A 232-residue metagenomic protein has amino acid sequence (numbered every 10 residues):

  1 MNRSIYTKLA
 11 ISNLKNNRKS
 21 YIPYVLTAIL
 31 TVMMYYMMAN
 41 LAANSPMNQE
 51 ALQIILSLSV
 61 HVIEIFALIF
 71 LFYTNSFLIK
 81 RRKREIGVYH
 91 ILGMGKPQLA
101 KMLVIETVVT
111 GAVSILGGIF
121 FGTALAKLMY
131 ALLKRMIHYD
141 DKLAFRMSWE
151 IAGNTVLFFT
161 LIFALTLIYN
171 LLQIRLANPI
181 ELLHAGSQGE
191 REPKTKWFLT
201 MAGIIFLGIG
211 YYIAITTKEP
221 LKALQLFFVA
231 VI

Functional and structural regions predicted by a protein language model:
M1-L68: Membrane transport/envelope proteins' first extracytoplasmic loop
N2-I5, A177-E192: Short cytosolic juxtamembrane segments of multi-pass membrane proteins
K19-A28, M33-M37, L157-T166, R191-I232: Alpha-helical transmembrane segments, especially those used as permease/efflux helices and single-pass anchors
L30, M34, E106-L133, F206: Hydrophobic alpha-helical transmembrane segments that constitute the membrane-spanning cores of multi-pass membrane
A42-E50, I119-I151, I209-Q225: Short helix-loop junctions at transmembrane helix boundaries
A51-I65, H138-L165, R191-G203: Conserved transmembrane alpha-helices of multi-pass membrane proteins, especially helix-helix packing segments enriched
Y73-V88: Transmembrane helix boundary and interhelical loop/hinge segments in multi-pass membrane proteins
